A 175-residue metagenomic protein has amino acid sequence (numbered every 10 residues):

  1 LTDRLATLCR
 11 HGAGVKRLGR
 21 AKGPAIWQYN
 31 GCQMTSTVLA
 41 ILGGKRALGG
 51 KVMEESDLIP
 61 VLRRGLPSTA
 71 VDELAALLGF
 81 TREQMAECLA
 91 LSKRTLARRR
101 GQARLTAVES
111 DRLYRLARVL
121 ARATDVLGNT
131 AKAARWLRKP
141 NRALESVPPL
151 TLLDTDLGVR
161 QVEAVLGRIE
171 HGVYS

Functional and structural regions predicted by a protein language model:
D3-L8, G12-S175: Non-transmembrane "mature" sequence context
